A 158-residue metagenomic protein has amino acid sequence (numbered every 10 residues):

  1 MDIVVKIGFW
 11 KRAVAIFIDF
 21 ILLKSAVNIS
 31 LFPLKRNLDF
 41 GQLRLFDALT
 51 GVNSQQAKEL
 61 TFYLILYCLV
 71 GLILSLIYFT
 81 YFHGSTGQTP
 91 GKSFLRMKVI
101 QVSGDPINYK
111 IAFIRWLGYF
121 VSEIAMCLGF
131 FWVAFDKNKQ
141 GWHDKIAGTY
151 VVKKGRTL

Functional and structural regions predicted by a protein language model:
M1-E123, K153-L158: Short, small/hydrophobic-residue-rich motifs at membrane-helix boundaries and re-entrant hairpins of integral membrane
L117-F135: Hydrophobic, aromatic-rich membrane-embedded alpha-helical segments
F131-T157: Hydrophobic alpha-helical transmembrane segments and immediately flanking/interface helices in integral membrane
